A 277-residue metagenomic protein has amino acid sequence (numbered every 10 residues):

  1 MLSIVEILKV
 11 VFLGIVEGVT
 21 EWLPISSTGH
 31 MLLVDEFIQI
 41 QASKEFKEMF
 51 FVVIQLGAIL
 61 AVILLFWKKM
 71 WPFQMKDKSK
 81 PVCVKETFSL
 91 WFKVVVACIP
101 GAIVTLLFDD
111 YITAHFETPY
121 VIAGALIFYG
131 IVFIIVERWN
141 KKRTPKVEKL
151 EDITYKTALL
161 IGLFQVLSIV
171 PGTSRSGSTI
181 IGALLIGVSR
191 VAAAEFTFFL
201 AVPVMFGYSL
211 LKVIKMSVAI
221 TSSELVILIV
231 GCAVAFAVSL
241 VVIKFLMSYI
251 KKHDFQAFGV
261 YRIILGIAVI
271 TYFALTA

Functional and structural regions predicted by a protein language model:
M1-A277: Multi-pass membrane proteins that catalyze or facilitate reactions on polyprenyl-/lipid-phosphate substrates and their
